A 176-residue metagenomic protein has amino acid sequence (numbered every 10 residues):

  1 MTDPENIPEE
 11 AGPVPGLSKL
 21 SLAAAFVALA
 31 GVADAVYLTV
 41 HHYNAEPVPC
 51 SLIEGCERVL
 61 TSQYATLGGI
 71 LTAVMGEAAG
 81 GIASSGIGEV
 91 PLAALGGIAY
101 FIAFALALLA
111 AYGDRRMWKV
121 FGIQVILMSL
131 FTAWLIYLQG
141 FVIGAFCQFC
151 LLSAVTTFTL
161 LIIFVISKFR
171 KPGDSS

Functional and structural regions predicted by a protein language model:
T2-S176: Membrane-interfacial helix-loop segments of redox and metal-homeostasis proteins, especially TM-loop-TM junctions
